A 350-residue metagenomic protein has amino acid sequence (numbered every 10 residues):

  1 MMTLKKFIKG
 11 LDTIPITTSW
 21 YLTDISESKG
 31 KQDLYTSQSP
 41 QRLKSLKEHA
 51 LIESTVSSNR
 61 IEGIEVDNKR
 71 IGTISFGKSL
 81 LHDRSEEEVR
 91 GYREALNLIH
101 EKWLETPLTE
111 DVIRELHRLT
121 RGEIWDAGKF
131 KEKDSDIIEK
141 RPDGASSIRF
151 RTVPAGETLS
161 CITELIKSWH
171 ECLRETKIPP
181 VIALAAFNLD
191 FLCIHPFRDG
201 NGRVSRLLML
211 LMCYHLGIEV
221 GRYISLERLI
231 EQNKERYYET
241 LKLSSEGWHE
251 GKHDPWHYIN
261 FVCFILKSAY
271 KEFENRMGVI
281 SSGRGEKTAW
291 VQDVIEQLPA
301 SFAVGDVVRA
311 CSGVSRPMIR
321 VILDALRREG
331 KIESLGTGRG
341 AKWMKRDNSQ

Functional and structural regions predicted by a protein language model:
M1-Q350: FIC/Doc superfamily catalytic core
